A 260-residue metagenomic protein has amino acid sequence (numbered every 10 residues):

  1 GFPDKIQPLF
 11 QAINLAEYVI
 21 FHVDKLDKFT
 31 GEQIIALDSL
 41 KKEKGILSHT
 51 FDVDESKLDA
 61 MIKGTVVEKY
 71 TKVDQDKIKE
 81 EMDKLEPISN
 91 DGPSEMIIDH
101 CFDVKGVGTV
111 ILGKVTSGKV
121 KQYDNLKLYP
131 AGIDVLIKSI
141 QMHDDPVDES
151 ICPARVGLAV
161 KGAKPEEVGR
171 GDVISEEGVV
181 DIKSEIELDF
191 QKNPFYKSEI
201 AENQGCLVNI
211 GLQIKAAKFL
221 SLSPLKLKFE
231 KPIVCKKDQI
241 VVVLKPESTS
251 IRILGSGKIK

Functional and structural regions predicted by a protein language model:
F2-I6, N14-I34, K41-S56: Conserved Switch II/interswitch segment of TRAFAC-class P-loop GTPases
L9-Q11, E81: Short amphipathic alpha-helix with an adjacent loop that forms part of the alpha/beta core around
Q11-A12, D38, N90, F102-V104 (+4 more regions): Replace "in large, NTP-powered and nucleic-acid-processing enzymes" with "in large, NTP-powered factors and other
H22, A36, L40, M61-T65 (+5 more regions): Conserved, well-folded catalytic cores of nucleic-acid-processing and energy-transducing macromolecular machines
K28-F29, K42-T71, K79-K84, E166-K260: C-terminal effector modules of nucleic-acid-centric enzymes and ribosome-associated factors
L37, I98, Y123, G171 (+1 more regions): Residue-level signature of catalytic and energy-coupling elements of molecular machines, predominantly ATP/GTP-dependent
V67-V168: Conserved catalytic-core segments of large NTP-driven translation/proteostasis enzymes
